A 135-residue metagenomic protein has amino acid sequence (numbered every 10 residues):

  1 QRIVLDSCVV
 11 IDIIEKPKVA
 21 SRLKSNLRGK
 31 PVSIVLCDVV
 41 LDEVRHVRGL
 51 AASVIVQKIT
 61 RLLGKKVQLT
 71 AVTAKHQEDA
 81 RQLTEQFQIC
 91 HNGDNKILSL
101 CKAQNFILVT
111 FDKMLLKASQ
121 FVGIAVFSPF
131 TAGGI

Functional and structural regions predicted by a protein language model:
Q1-I3: Extreme N-terminal starter segment of soluble prokaryotic enzymes
L5, P17-A51, G64, L69-V72: PIN/NYN-family metal-dependent endoribonuclease catalytic core
C8-V9, V39, K113-M114: Alpha-helix/helix-capping structural signal
V10-I14, R45, T84-Q88: Short, flexible loop segments at the rims of nucleotide/cofactor-binding pockets, characterized by
N26, K102-V109, K113-I135: Acidic, PIN/NYN-like endoribonuclease modules and their adjacent C-terminal/linker elements
L50-I55, Q88, V126-S128: Short, hinge-like loop/turn segments at secondary-structure boundaries
Q68-T73, V126-F130: Short acidic-hydrophobic, aromatic-tinged amphipathic segments that line or gate anion-handling sites
L69-K117: Active-site neighborhoods of divalent-metal-dependent phosphate/nucleic-acid chemistry enzymes
